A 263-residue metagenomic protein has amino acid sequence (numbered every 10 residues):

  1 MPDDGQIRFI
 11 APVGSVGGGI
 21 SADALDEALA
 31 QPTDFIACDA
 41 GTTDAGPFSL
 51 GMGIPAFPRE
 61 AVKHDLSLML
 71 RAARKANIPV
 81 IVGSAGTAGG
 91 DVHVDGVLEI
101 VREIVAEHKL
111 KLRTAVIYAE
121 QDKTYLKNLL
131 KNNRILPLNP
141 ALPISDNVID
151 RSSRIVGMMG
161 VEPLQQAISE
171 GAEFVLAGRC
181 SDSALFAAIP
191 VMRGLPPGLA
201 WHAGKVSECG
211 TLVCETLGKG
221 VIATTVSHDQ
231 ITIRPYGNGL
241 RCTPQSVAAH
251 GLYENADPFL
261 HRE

Functional and structural regions predicted by a protein language model:
P2-L129, D146-I149, S153-M158, P163 (+1 more regions): Metallocofactor- and cofactor-centric catalytic cores in central/energy metabolism, strongly enriched
Q31, A72, A76, I104-H108 (+6 more regions): Change "in soluble alpha/beta enzymes" to "in soluble alpha/beta proteins
S84-G89, A172-F186: Conserved phosphate/anionic-ligand binding catalytic regions in large, soluble enzymes, centered on
H93-L98, S181-L195: Short Gly/Thr/Asp-enriched flexible loops that form oxyanion-binding sites at enzyme active sites
V105-R113, P137, L142-I149, L195-S207: Acidic, His- and aromatic-enriched active-site or binding-groove loops in soluble protein domains that engage sugars
L126-A141: Conserved, charged catalytic cores of large soluble enzymes
R154-E170, F174, G178: Active-site/ligand-binding-proximal alpha/beta "capping" segment
G204-E263: A conserved active-site cap/scaffold subdomain adjacent to cofactor or substrate pockets
